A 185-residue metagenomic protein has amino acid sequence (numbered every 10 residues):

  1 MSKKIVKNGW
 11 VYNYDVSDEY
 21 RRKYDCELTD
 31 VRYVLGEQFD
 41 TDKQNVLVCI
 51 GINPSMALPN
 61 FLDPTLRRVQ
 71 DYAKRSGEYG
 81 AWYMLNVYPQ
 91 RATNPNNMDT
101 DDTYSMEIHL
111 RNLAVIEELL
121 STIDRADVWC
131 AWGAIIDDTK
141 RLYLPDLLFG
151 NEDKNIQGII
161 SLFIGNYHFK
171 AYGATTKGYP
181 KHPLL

Functional and structural regions predicted by a protein language model:
M1-D63: Active-site and ligand/interface coordination hotspots across diverse enzymes and nucleic-acid-associated assemblies
V34-T41, F61-Y79, I116-S121: Short amphipathic alpha-helices and their capping/turn segments at secondary-structure boundaries
V46, G80-A81, D127, H168: Residues at the starts of beta-strands that form the adenosine-phosphate
I52, V87, W132-A134: Short, well-ordered beta-to-alpha junction loops that form the rim of enzyme active sites and present histidine/acidic
M56, R91, I136: Feature marks short, surface-exposed loop/turn motifs that line or immediately flank catalytic pockets and channel
N60-R68, Y104-R111: Glycine-rich anion/phosphate-binding loops
G80-M98: Short connector loops at secondary-structure junctions
M98-L185: Glycine/proline-rich loop-helix segments at beta-alpha junctions forming the active-site rim of enzyme cores
